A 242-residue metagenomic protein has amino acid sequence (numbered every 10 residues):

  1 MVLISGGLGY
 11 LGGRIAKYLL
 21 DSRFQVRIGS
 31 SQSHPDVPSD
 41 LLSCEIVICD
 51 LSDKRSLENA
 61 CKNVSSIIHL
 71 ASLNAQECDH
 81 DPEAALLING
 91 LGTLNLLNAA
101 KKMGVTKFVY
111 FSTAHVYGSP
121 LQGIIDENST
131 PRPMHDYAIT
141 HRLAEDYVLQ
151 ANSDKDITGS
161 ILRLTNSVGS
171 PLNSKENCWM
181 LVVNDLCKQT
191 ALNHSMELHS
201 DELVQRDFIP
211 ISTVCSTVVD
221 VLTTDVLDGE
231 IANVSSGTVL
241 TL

Functional and structural regions predicted by a protein language model:
V2-S22: N-terminal Rossmann NAD(P)H-binding glycine-rich loop of SDR-like oxidoreductase domains
S5, G29, I67-A71, F108-T113 (+2 more regions): SDR active-site strand-loop-helix element
G29-S33, L51: N-terminal Rossmann-fold cofactor-binding loop
E45, L51-I88: NAD(P)H-binding glycine-rich loop region in Rossmannoid oxidoreductase-like domains and their noncatalytic homologs
S52, A84-N95, P131, H135 (+1 more regions): Glycine-rich NAD(P)-binding loop of the Rossmann-fold in SDR/ketoreductase-type enzymes
L94-D136: Conserved Rossmann-fold NAD(P)-dependent oxidoreductase catalytic core, especially the SDR/UDP-sugar
S119, M134-S160, T165, A191-L192: Active-site Tyr-X1-5-Lys
R142, K155-I157, S167-N184, H194 (+4 more regions): Glycine/proline-rich active-site loop of Rossmann-fold NAD(P)-dependent oxidoreductases
